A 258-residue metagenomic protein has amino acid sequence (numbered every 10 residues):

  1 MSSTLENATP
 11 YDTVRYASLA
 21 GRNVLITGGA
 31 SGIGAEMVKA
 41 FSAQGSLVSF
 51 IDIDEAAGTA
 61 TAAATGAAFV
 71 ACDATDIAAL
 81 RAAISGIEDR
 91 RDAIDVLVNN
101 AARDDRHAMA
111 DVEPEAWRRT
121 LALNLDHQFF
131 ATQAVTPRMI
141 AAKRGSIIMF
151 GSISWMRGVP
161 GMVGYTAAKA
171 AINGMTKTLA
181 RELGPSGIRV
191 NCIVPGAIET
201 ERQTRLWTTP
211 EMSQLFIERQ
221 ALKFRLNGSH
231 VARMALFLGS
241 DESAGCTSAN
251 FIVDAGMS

Functional and structural regions predicted by a protein language model:
S2-Y16, R157, L236, T247-S258: Short C-terminal tail/terminal secondary-structure segment of NAD(P)H-dependent dehydrogenase/reductase domains
A108-M109, E113-L121, M212, F216: Substrate-binding pocket helix/loop in short-chain dehydrogenase/reductase
V112, G158-T166, T178, Q203: Active-site loop-to-helix junction immediately N-terminal to the catalytic Tyr of the SDR YXXXK motif in Rossmann-fold
F129, R225-V253: C-terminal substrate-recognition "lid" of short-chain dehydrogenase/reductases
T132, A168, T176: Active-site helix of classical SDR
P137, R181-P185, A244: Alpha-helical segment proximal to the catalytic Tyr-Lys
S152: Residue(s) in the substrate-gating loop at a strand-loop-helix junction that position the organic substrate next
